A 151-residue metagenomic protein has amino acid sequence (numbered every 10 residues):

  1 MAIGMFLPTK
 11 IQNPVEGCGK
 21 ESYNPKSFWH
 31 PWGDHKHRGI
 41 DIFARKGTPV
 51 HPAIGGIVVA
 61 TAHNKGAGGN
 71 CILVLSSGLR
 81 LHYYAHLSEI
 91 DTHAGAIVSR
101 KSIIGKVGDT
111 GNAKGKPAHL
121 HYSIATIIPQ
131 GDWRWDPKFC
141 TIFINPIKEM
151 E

Functional and structural regions predicted by a protein language model:
M1-C71, R100, D109, P146-E151: Surface-exposed, glycine-biased beta-strand/turn segments
F6-P14, H93-R100, A118-E151: Acidic, glycine-rich catalytic/binding loops that coordinate metals and/or anionic ligands
A44-K46, E89-I90, A94: Active-site acidic-Proline motif in GNAT/NAT acetyltransferases
G47, S77-L79, T110, A125-P129: Solvent-exposed coil/turn segments that connect beta secondary-structure elements in extracytoplasmic/periplasmic
P52-D91, P117-H121: Zn2+-dependent peptidoglycan hydrolase active-site motif and core
I103: Glycine-rich acetyl-CoA-binding "A-motif" of GNAT/NAT acetyltransferases
V107-L120: Active-site loop architecture of trypsin-fold serine endopeptidases
